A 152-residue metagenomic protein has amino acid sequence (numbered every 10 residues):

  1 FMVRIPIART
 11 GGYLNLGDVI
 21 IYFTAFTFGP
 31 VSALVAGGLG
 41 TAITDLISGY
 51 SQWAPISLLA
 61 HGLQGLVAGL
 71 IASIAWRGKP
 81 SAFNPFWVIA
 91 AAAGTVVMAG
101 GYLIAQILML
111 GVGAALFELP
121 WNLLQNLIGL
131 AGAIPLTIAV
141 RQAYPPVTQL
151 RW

Functional and structural regions predicted by a protein language model:
F1-W152: Loop-helix junctions at membrane interfaces
